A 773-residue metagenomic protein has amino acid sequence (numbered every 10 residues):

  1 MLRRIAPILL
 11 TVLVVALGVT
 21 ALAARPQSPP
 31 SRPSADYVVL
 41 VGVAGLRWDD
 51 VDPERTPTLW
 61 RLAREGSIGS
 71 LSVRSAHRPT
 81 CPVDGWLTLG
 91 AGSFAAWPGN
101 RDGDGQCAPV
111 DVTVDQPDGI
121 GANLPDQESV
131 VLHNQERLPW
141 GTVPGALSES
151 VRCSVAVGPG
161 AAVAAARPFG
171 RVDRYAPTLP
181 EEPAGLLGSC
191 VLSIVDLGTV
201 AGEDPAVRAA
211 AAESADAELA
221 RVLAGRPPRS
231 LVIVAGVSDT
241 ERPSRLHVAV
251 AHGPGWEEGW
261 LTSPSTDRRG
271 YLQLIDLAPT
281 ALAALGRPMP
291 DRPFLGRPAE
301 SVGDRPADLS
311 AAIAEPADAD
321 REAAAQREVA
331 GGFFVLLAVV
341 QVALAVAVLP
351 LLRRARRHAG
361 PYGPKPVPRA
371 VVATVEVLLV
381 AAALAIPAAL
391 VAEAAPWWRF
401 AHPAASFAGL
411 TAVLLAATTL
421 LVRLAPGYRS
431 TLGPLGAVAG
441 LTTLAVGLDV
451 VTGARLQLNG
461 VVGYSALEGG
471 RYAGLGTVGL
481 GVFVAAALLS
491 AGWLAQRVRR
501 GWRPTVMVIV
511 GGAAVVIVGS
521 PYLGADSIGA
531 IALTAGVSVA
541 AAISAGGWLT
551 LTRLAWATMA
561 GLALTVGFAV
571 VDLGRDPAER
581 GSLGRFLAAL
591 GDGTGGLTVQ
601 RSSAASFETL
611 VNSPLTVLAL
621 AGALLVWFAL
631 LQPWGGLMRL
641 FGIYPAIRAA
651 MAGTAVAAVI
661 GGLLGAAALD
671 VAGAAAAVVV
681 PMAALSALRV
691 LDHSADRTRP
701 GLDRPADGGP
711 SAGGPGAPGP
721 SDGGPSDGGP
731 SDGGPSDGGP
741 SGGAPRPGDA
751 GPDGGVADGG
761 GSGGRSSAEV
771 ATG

Functional and structural regions predicted by a protein language model:
A16-D36, A392-A394, W398, L573-G574: C-terminal region of N-terminal signal peptides and the immediate post-cleavage residues of exported proteins
A24-Q326: Soluble extramembrane regions of membrane proteins in the secretory/endomembrane system
A314-G463, G476-W493: Core alpha-helical transmembrane segments of integral membrane proteins
E322-G331, G463-F483, Y522, L587-V617: Short aromatic-rich membrane-water interface segments that cap or initiate transmembrane helices in multi-pass membrane
A338-A345, A408-P426, G474-L494, A532-G546 (+2 more regions): Hydrophobic cores of alpha-helical transmembrane segments in multi-pass inner/ER membrane proteins, independent
A394-R399, G519-S527, L663-L669: Membrane-interface helix caps and helix-loop-helix hairpins in membrane proteins
P426-G436, R500-T505, G546-M559: Membrane-interfacial entry segments at the cytosolic side of transmembrane helices
A514, L551-W556, L564, F568 (+2 more regions): Long, compositionally biased intrinsically disordered regions
